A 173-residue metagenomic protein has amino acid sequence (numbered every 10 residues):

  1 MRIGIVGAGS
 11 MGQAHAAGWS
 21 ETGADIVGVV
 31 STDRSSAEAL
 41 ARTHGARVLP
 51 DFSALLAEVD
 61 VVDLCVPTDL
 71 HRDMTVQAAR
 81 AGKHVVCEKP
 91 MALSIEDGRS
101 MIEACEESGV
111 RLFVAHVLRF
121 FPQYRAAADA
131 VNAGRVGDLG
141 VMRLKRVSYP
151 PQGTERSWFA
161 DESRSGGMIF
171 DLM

Functional and structural regions predicted by a protein language model:
M1-H44: N-terminal Rossmann-like dinucleotide-binding module
H15, H44-A104: Beta-loop-alpha module in the N-terminal Rossmann-like domain of NAD(P)-dependent dehydrogenases, especially those
A24-G28, V62, G166-G167: Short active-site oxyanion
G28, V85-E88, L112-A115: Short catalytic-loop micro-motif centered on adjacent basic/acidic residues
G28-V30, D63, G140-R143: Residues embedded in well-ordered beta-strands within globular domains across many folds
S100-V117, G137-M142: Rossmann-fold dehydrogenase core element
L118-M173: Predominantly a Rossmann-like dinucleotide-binding segment in NAD(P)-dependent oxidoreductases
